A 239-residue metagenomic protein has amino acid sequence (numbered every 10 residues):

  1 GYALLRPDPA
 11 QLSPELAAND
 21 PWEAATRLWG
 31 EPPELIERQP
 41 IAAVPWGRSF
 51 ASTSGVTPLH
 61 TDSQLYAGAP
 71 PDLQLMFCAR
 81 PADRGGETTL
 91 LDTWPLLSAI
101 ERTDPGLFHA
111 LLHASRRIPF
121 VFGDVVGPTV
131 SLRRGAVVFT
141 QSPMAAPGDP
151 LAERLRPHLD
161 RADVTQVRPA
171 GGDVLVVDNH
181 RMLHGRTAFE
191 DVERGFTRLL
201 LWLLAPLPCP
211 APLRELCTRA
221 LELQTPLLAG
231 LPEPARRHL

Functional and structural regions predicted by a protein language model:
G1-R38, Q166-P169, V174: N-terminal auxiliary "cap/dimerization" subdomain that precedes the catalytic jelly-roll/cupin core of mononuclear
Y2, E37-G171, V176-L239: Active-site environment of non-heme Fe oxygenases that use a 2-His-1-carboxylate facial triad
